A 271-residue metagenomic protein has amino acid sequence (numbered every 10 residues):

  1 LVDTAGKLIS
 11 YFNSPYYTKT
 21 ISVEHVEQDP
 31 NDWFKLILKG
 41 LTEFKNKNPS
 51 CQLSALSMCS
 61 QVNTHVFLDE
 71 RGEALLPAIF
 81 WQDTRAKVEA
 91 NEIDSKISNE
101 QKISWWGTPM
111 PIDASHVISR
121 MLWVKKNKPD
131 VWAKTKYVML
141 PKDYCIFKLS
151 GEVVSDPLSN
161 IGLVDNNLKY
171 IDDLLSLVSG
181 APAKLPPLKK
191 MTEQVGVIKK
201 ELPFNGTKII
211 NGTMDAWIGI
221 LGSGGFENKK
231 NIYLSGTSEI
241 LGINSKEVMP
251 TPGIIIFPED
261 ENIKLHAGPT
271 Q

Functional and structural regions predicted by a protein language model:
L1-L76, K134, P203-N211, M249: N-terminal glycine/serine-rich phosphate-binding loop of ATP-dependent small-molecule kinases, especially carbohydrate
D3, V195-L202, L265-Q271: Short, intrinsically disordered, charge-balanced linker/junction segments flanking boundaries in proteins
S10-N13, K189-L202, I243-I255: Acidic-glycine-rich active-site phosphate/pyrophosphate-binding loop
L56-V62, M191-E193, S235-T237: Glycine-rich beta-strand-to-loop/alpha-helix junction loops that act as flexible
S60-Q61, I118, W217-I220: Short glycine/serine/threonine-rich phosphate/pyrophosphate-binding segments that cradle anionic phosphate groups
H65-E70, A74-I93, T135, M139-Y170 (+1 more regions): Glycine-rich phosphate-binding loop of actin/hexokinase-like ATP-binding domains
I103-A216: Gly/Ser/Thr-rich active-site cleft segment
